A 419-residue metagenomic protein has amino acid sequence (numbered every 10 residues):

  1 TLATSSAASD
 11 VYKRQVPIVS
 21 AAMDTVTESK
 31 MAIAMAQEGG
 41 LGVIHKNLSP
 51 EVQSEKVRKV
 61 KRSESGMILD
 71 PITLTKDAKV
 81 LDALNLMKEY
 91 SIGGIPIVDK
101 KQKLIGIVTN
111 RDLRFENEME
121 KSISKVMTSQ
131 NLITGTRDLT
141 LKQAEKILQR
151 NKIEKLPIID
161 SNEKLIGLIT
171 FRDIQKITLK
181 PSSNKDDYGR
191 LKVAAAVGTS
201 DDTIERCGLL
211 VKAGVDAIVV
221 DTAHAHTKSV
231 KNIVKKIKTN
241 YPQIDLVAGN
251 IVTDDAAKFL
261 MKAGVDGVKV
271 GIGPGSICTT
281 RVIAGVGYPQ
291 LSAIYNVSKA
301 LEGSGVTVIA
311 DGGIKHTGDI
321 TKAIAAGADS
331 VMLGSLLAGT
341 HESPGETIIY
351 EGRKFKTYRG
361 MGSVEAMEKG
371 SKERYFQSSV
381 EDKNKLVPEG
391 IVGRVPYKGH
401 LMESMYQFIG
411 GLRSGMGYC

Functional and structural regions predicted by a protein language model:
T1-A8, Y12: Single conserved hydrophobic/aromatic residue that forms the stacking wall/gate of nucleotide- or nucleobase-binding
P17-I18, M67, D187-A195, K238-V252 (+1 more regions): Short beta-strand/loop segments at the ligand-binding rim of alpha/beta enzyme cores
A22-D24, L74-S91, V98-D99, N117 (+4 more regions): The conserved cystathionine-beta-synthase
A32, E205-L210, V252-G267, K315-G327: Catalytic cores of alpha/beta
I44-S49, I92, P96, K103-M119 (+4 more regions): Short beta->alpha transition motifs characteristic of CBS
P50-K56, F171-S183, I204, A223-Y241 (+3 more regions): Active-site-adjacent beta->alpha loops and helix N-cap segments on the catalytic face of soluble alpha/beta enzymes
R58-I72, A78, L84-K88, S122-L132 (+3 more regions): Bateman (tandem CBS) regulatory domains
K180, G275-A310, I314-C419: Conserved active-site-proximal phosphate/metal-binding subdomains
